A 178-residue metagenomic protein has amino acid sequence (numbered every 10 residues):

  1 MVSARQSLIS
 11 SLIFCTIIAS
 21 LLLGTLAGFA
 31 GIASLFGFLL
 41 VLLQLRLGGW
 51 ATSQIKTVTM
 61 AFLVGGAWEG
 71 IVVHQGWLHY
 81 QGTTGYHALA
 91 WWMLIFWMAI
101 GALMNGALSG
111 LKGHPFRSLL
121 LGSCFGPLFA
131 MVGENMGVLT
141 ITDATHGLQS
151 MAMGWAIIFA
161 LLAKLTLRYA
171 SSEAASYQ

Functional and structural regions predicted by a protein language model:
M1-Q178: Aromatic-rich, lipid-facing transmembrane alpha helices and their immediate juxtamembrane interface loops in integral
